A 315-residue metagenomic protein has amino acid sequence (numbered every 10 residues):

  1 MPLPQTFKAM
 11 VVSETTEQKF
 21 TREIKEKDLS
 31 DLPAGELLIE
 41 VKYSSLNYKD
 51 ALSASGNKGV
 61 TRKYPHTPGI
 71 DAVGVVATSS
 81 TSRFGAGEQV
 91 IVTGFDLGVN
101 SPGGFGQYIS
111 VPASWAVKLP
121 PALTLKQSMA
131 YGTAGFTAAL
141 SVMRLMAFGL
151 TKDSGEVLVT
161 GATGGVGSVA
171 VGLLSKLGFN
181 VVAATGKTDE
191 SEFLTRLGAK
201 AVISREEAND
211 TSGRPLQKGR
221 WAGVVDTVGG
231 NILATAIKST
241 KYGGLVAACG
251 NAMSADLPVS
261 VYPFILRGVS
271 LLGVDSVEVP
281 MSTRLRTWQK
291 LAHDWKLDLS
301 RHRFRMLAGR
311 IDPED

Functional and structural regions predicted by a protein language model:
P2-Q5, R284-D315: C-terminal hydrophobic helical "lid"/dimerization subdomain of Rossmann-like NAD(P)H-dependent oxidoreductases
S30-S45, N57-L97: Glycine-rich beta-strand-centered segment in the early N-terminal region that forms part of a ligand/cofactor-binding
E88-Q89, Y108, E156, K176 (+1 more regions): Residue-level marker of beta-strand positions
I91, A222-V225, A247: N-terminal Rossmann-like NAD(P) cofactor-binding module of classical short-chain dehydrogenase/reductase
T93-L158: NAD(P)H dinucleotide-binding glycine-rich loop of Rossmann-like/cofactor-binding domains, especially the beta1-alpha1
G135-F136, G161-S168, G229: Glycine-rich NAD(P) Rossmann-fold beta1-alpha1 loop
S175-N231, Q289: Adenosine-nucleotide cofactor-binding segment
N231-L299: Glycine-rich phosphate-binding loop and adjacent beta-alpha segment of Rossmann(oid) nucleotide-cofactor-binding
